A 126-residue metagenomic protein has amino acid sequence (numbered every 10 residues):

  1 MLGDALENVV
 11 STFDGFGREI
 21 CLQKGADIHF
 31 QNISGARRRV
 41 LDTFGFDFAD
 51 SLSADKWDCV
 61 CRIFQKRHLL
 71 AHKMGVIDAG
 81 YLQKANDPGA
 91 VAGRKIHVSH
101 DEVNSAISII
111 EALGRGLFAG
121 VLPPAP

Functional and structural regions predicted by a protein language model:
M1-P126: Amphipathic alpha-helical interface elements
